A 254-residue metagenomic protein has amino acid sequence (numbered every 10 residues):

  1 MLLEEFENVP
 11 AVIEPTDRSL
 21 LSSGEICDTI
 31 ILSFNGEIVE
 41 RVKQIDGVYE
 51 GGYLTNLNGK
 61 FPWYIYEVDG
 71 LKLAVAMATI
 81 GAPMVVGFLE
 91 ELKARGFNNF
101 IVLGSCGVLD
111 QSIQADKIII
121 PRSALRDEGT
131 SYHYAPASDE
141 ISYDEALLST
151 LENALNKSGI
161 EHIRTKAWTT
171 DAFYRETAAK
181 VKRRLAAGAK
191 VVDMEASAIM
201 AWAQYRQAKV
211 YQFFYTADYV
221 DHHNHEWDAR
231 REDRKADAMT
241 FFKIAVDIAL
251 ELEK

Functional and structural regions predicted by a protein language model:
M1-S149: Metabolite-binding pocket within alpha/beta catalytic cores that recognizes anionic/polar moieties
N35, G107, W168-F173, A198 (+2 more regions): Glycine-rich beta-alpha junction loops
N98-N99, K190, K209: Short acidic/polar active-site loop segments enriched in Thr and Asp
S138-A186: Active-site rim beta-loop-alpha module in soluble metabolic enzymes
T150-S158, W202, I244-L252: Generic non-transmembrane alpha-helical segments
S197-D233: Zn-dependent metallopeptidase/amidohydrolase metal-coordination segment
V220-K254: His/Asp/Glu-rich mid-to-C-terminal helical/loop segments that flank catalytic regions of hydrolases
